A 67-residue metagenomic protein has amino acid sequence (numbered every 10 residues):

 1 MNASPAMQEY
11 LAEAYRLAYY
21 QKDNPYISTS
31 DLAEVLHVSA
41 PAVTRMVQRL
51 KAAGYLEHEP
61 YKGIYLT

Functional and structural regions predicted by a protein language model:
N2-V38: N-terminal helix-turn-helix DNA-binding core of bacterial DNA-binding proteins
P25-Y26, V47, Y65: Residue-level detector of alpha-helical recognition elements and their boundaries
L32, V47-A53: Basic amphipathic alpha-helical segments that dock to polyanions
P41: Key DNA-contact positions within bacterial/archaeal DNA-binding proteins
K51-Y61, Y65-L66: Beta-hairpin "wing" of winged helix-turn-helix
